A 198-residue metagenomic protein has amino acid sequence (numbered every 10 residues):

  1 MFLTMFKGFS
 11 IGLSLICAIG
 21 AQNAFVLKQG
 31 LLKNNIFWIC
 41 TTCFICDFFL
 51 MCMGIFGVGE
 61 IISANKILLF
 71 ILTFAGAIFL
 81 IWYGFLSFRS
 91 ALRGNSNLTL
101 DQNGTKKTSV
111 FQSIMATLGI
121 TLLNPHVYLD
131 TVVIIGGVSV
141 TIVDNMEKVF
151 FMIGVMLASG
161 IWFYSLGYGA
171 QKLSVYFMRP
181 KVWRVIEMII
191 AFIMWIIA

Functional and structural regions predicted by a protein language model:
F2-F70, V132-F150: Juxtamembrane transmembrane-helix termini in multi-pass membrane transport proteins
N34-K107, S113, G169, F192: Membrane helix-loop-helix hairpins that form the core translocation module of multi-pass transporters
T41-M53, L123, V127-Y128, M156-F163: Membrane-embedded alpha-helical segments of transport systems, primarily multispan ion/solute transporters
C52-F56, G160-Y176: Transmembrane alpha-helical segments of integral membrane proteins
M53-I55, I120-V127, F192-A198: Hydrophobic alpha-helical transmembrane segments in multi-pass integral membrane proteins
K106-T131: Selected transmembrane alpha-helices and immediately adjacent juxtamembrane segments of polytopic inner-membrane
Y168-F192: Interfacial loop-to-transmembrane junctions
